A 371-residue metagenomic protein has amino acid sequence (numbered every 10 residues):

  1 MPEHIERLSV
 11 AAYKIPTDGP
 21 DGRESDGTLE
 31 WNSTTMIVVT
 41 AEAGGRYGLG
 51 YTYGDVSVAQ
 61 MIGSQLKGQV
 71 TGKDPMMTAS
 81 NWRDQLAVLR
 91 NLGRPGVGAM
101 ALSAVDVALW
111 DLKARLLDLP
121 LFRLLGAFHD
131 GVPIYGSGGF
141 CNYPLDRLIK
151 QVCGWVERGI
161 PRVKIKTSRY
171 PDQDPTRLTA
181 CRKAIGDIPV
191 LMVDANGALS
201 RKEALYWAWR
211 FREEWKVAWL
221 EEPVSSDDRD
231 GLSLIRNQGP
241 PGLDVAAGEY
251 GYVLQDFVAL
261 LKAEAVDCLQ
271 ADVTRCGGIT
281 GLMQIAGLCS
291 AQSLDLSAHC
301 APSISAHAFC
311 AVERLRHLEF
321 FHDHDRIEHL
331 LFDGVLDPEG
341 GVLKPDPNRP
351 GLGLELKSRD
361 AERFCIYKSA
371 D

Functional and structural regions predicted by a protein language model:
P2, R7-S9, A41-L116: Metal- or metallocofactor-binding catalytic centers and their adjacent structured scaffolds across diverse enzyme
E3-P20, G27, T34, S297-D371: Flexible C-terminal active-site loop/helix
I5, G45, L66, V105 (+8 more regions): Conserved, mostly hydrophobic/aromatic
V58-G63, A204, V258-K262, G281-Q284 (+2 more regions): Histidine/acidic-residue-rich catalytic or RNA/ligand-binding cores of hydrolases and nuclease-related proteins
L92, L117-N142, P240: N-terminal small/glycine-rich loop or linker at the start of catalytic domains across soluble metabolic enzymes
G138-L148, P171, P175: Active-site beta->alpha loop and helix N-cap motifs at the rims of alpha/beta catalytic domains
W155-V163: Catalytic domains of carbohydrate-active enzymes, especially glycoside hydrolases
I165-S168, D172-C300: Catalytic core of soluble alpha/beta enzymes
